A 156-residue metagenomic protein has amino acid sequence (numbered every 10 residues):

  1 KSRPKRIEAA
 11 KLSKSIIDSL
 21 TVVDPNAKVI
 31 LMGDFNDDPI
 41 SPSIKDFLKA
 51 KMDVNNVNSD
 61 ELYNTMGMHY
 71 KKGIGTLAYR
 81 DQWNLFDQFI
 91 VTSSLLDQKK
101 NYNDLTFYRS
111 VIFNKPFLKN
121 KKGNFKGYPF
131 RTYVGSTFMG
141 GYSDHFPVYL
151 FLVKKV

Functional and structural regions predicted by a protein language model:
K1-S15: Metal-dependent phosphoester/phosphodiester hydrolase catalytic core
I7, D18-V29, N36-V156: Metal-dependent phosphoester-hydrolase catalytic domains
